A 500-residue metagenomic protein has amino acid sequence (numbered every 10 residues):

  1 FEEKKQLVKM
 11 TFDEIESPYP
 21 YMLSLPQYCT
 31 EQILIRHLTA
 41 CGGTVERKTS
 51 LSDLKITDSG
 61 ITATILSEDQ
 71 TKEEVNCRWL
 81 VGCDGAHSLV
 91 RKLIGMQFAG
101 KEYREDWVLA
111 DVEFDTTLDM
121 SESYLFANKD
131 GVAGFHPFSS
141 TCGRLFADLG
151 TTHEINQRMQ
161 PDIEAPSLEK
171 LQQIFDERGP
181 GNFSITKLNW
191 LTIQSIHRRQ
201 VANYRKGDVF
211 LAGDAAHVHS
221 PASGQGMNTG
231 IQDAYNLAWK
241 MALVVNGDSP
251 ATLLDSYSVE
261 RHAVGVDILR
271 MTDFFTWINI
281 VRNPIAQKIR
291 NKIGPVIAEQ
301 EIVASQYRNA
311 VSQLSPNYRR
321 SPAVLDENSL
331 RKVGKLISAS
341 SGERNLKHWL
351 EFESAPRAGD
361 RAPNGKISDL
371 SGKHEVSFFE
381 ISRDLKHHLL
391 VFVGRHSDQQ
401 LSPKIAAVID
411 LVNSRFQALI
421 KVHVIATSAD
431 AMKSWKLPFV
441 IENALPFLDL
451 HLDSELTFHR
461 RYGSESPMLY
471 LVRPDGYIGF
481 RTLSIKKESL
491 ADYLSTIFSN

Functional and structural regions predicted by a protein language model:
F1-C41, A127, H136-F138: Active-site-adjacent segment of FAD-dependent monooxygenases/related oxidoreductases
L34, G82, L188-F275, N279-N283 (+6 more regions): Conserved mid-domain beta->alpha element of the FAD-binding
R36, G43, W79-I196: Conserved FAD-binding catalytic core of PHBH/FMO-like flavoproteins
R47-T62: A conserved short coil-to-beta-strand element within the FAD-binding core of flavoproteins
D69-W79, C83: Core beta-strand elements of the Rossmann-like FAD/NAD(P) dinucleotide-binding domain in flavoenzyme oxidoreductases
Q194-L211, A215-H217, A358-L385, L437-G463: FAD-binding beta-loop-beta segment adjacent to the flavin cofactor pocket
V201-K206, F392-N500: Conserved flavin/dinucleotide-binding core of flavoenzymes
L254-H374, S382-R383: Acidic/histidine-rich catalytic neighborhood
